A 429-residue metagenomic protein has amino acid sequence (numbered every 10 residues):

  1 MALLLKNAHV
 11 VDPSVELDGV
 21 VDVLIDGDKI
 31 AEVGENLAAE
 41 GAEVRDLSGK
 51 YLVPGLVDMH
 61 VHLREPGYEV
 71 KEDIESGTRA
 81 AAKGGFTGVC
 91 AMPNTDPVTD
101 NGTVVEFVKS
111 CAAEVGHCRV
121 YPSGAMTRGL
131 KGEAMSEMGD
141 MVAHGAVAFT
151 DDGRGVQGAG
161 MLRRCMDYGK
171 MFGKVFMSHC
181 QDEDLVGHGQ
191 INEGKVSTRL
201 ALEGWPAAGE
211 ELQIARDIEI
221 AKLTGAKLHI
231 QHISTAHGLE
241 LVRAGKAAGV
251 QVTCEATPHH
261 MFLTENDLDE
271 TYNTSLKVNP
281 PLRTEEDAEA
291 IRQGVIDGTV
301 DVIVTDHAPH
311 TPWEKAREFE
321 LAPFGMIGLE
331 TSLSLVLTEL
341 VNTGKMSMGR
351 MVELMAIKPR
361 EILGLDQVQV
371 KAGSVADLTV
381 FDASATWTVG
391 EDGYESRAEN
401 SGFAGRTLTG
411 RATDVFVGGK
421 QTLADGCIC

Functional and structural regions predicted by a protein language model:
M1-A39: N-terminal metal-binding scaffold of metallo-dependent hydrolase/deaminase domains
A8, V23, D28, G49 (+16 more regions): Divalent metal-coordination and catalytic microenvironments
N36-V53: Active-site metal-binding motif and surrounding structural segment of the metallo-beta-lactamase
S48-E114: Metal-associated gating/positioning segment near the N- to mid-region
G102-R119, D167-S178, L335: Alpha-helix-loop-beta-strand connector modules within alpha/beta enzyme cores
M135-I303: Histidine/acidic residue-rich metal-binding segments in metalloenzymes
R199-K227, G294-D297, D301-I303, A308-A383: His/Asp/Glu-enriched, well-ordered alpha-helical/loop segment that forms or immediately abuts the divalent-metal
E318-L321, V375-C427: C-terminal cap of metal-dependent C-N hydrolases
